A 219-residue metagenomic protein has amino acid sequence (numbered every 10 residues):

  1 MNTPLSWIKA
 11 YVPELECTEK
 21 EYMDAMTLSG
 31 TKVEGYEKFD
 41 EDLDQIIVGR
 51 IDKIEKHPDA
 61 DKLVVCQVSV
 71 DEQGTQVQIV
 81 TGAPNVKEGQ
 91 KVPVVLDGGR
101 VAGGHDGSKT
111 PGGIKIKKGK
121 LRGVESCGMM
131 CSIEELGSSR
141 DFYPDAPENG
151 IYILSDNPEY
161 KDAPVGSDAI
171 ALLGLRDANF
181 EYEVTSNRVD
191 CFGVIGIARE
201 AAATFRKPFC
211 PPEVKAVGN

Functional and structural regions predicted by a protein language model:
M1-G218: Phosphate-backbone binding interfaces of nucleic-acid-interacting proteins
